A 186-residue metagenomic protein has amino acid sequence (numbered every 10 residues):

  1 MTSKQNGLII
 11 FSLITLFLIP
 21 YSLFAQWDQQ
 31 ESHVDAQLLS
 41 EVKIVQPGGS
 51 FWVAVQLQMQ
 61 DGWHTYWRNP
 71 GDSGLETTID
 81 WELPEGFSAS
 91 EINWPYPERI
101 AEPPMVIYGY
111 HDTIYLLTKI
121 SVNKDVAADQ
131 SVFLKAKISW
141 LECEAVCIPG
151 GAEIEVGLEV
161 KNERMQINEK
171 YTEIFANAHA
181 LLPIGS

Functional and structural regions predicted by a protein language model:
M1-F11: Bacterial N-terminal signal peptides that target proteins for export
P20-S22: N-terminal signal peptide c-region/cleavage motif recognized by signal peptidases
F24-S186: Extracellular/lumen-exposed scaffold segments
